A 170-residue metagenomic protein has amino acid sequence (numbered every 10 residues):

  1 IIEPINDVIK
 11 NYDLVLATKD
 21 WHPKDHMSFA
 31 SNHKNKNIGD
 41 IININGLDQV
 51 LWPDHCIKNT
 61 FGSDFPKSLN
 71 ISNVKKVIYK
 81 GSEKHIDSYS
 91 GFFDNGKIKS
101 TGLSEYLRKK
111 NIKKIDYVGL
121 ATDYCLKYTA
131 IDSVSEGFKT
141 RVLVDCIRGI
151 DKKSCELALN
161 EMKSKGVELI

Functional and structural regions predicted by a protein language model:
E3-K114: Active-site alpha/beta core segments
D20, L120-T122, D145: Cofactor-binding loop segments of dinucleotide-utilizing enzymes, especially the Rossmann-like FAD- and NAD(P)+-binding
K67-S72, K152-I170: Structural recognition of alpha->loop->beta junctions
L126-G137: Histidine-anchored nucleotide/phosphate-binding helix
V142-C155: Short, flexible loop segments at boundaries between secondary-structure elements
